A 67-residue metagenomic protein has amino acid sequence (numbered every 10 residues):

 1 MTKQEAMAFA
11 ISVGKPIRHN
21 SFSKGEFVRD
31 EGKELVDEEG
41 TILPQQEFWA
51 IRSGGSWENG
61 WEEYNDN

Functional and structural regions predicted by a protein language model:
M1-N67: Structural boundary micro-motifs
